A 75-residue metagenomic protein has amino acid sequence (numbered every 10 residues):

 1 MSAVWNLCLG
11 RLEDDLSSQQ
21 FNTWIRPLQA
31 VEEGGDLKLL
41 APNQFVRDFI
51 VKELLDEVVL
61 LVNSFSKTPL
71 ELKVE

Functional and structural regions predicted by a protein language model:
M1-E75: Intrinsically disordered, low-complexity basic tails and flexible linkers associated with large NTP-driven
